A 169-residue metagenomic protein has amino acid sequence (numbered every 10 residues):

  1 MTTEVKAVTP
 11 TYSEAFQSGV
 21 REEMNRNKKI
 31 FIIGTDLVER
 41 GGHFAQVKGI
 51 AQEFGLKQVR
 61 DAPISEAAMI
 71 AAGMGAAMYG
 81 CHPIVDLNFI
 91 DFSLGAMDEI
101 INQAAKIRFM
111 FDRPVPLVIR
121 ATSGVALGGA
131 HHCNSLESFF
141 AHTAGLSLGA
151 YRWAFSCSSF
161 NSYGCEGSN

Functional and structural regions predicted by a protein language model:
M1-N169: Thiamine diphosphate
